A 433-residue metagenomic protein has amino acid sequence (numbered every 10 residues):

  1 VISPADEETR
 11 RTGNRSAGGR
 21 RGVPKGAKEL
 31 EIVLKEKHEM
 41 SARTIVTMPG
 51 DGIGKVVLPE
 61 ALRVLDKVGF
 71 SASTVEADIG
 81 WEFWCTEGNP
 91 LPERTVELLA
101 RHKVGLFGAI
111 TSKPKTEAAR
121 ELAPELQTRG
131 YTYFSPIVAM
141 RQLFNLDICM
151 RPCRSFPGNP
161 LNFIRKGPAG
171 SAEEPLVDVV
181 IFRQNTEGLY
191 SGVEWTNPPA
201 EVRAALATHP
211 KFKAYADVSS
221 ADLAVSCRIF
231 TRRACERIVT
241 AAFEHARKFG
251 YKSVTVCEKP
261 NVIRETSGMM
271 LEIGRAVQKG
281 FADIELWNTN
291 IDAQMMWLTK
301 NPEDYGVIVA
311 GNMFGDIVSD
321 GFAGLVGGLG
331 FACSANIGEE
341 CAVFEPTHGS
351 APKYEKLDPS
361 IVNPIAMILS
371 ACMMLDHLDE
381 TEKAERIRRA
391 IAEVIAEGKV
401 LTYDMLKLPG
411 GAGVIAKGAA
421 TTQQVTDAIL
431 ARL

Functional and structural regions predicted by a protein language model:
K25-E39: Short, Lys/Arg-enriched N-terminal segments with co-localized hydrophobic residues within the first ~10-30 amino acids
I45-V68, A204-D292: Glycine-rich phosphate/diphosphate-binding loop of Rossmann-like nucleotide-binding domains
D51-G54, K103, F182, A242 (+4 more regions): Buried hydrophobic positions in well-ordered alpha/beta secondary-structure cores of metabolic enzymes
S71-V96, M296-L298: N-terminal beta-loop-helix "entrance" segment that forms/cooperates in small-molecule cofactor or anionic ligand
A72-S73, F249-E258, F281-T289, E380-R388 (+1 more regions): Flexible, glycine/charged-enriched surface loops at secondary-structure junctions
D78-W84, T266-I308, N312-I317, M405 (+1 more regions): Active-site rim loops that border cofactor/substrate pockets in soluble metabolic enzymes
C85-F212, V225, M313: N-terminal glycine-rich phosphate/adenylate-binding segment common to multiple enzyme folds
F134, L298-V400: Glycine-rich phosphate/nucleotide-binding loop
